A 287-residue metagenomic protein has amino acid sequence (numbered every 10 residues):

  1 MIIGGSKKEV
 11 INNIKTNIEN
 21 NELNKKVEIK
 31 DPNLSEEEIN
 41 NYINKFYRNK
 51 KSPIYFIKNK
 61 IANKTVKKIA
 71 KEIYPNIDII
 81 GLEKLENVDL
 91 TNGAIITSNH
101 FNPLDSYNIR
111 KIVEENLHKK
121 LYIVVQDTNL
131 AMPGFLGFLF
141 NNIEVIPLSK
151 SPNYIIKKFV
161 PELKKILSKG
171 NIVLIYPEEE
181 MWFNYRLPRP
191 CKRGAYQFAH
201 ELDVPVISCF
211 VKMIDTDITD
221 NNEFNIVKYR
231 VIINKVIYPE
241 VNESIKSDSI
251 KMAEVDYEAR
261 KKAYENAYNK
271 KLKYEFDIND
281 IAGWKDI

Functional and structural regions predicted by a protein language model:
M1-I95, H100-R110, N142, W284-I287: Membrane-anchoring hydrophobic helices of lipid-metabolizing enzymes
I2-L34, K157-I287: Non-catalytic C-terminal accessory region of glycerolipid acyltransferases and related lyso-lipid remodeling enzymes
Y55-F56, Q126, N184-Y185: A generic secondary-structure micro-motif detector that highlights 1-2 residue hydrophobic/ambivalent hotspots embedded
V66-K67, R110, G137, L163 (+1 more regions): Short amphipathic alpha-helical segments and helix-helix/interface helices
P75-D78, P152-K157, P188-R189: A conditional alpha-helix N-cap/helix-loop micro-motif detector
I79-L82, P133, K157-V160: Structural motif corresponding to alpha-helix initiation and N-cap regions
V88, L139-F140, I166, F198: Structural alpha-helical scaffold elements that stabilize or flank donor/cofactor-binding regions in carbohydrate
L90-P152: Catalytic core of membrane glycerolipid acyltransferases/transacylases, capturing the structured, soluble-facing
